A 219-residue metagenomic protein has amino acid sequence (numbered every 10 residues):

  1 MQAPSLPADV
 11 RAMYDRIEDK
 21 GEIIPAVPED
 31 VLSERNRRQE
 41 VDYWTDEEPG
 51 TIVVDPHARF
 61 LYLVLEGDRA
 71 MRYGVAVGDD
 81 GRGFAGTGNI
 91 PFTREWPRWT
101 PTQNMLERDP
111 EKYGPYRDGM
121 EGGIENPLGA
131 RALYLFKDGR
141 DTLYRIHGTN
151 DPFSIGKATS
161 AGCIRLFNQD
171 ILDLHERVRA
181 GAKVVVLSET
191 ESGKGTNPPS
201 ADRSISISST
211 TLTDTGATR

Functional and structural regions predicted by a protein language model:
M1-I164, N168-R219: N-terminal pre-domains immediately preceding structured catalytic cores
